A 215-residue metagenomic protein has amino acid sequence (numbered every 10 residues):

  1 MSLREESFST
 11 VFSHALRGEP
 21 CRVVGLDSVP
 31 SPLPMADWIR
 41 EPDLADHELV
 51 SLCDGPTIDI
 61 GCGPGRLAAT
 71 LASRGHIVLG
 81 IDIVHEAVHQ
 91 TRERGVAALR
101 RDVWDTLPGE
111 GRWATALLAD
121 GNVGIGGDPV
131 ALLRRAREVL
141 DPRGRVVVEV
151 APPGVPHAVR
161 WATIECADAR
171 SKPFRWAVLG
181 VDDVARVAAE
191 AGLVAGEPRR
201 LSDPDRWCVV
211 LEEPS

Functional and structural regions predicted by a protein language model:
M1-L52: S-adenosyl-L-methionine
G55-G63: Conserved class I S-adenosyl-L-methionine
V84-H85: Conserved SAM/SAH-binding beta-strand->alpha-helix loop
G95-D105: Conserved SAM-binding strand-loop segment of SAM-dependent methyltransferases
W104, P108-T115: A short acidic, Gly/Pro-enriched loop at the edge of an enzyme's catalytic core that lines a small-molecule cofactor
G124-R135: A short, conserved alpha-helix within the catalytic core of class I
R143-A151: Conserved beta-strand signature within the Rossmann-like core of class I S-adenosyl-L-methionine
F174-G192: Short alpha-helix
